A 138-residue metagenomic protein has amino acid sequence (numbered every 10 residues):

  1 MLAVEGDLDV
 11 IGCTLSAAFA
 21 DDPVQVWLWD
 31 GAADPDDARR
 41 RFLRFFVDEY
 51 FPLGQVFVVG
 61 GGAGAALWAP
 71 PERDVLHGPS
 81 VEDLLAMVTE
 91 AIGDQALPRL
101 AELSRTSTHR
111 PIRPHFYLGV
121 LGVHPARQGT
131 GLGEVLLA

Functional and structural regions predicted by a protein language model:
M1-C13, A17, D21: A short beta-loop-alpha structural element at the N-terminal edge of CoA-dependent acyl/N-acetyltransferase catalytic
V4, F57-V59, L136-L137: Alpha-helix C-terminal capping segments
P23-G31: A short, aromatic/hydrophobic, helix- or strand-capping loop or linear motif that either lines the entrance/gate
A32-Q55: Active-site rim helix/loop that mediates acceptor-substrate recognition in acyltransferases
D48-W68, G122-H124: Conserved beta-hairpin
A65-Q128: Conserved acyl-donor/pantetheine-binding loop and adjacent beta-alpha core of acyl/acetyltransferases and related
V123, G129-A138: Conserved acetyl-CoA-binding loop-helix of GNAT-fold acetyltransferases
